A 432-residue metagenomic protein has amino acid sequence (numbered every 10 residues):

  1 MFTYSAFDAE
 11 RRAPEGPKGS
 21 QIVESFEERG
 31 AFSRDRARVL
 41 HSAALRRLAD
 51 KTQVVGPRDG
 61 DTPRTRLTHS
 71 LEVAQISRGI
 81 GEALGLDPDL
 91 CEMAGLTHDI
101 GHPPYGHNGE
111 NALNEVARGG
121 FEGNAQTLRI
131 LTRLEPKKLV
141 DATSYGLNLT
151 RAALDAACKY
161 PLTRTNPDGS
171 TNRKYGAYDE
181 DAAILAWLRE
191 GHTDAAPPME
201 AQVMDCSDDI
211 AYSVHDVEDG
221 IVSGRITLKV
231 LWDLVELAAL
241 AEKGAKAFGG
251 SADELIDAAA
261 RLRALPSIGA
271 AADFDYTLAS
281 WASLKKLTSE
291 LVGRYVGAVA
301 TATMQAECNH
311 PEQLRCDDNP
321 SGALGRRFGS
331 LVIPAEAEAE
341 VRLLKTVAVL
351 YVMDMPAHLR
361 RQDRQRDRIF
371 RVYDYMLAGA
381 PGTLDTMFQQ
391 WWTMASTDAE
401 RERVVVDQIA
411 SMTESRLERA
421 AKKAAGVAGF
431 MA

Functional and structural regions predicted by a protein language model:
M1-I22, R366-G379, Q390-A432: Acidic, carboxylate-rich catalytic segments that either coordinate divalent cations
M1-V23, E27, L40-R46, Q75-R78 (+3 more regions): Sequence-structural signature of the catalytic-core scaffold of metal-dependent phosphohydrolases that act on
E15-T68: Glycine/alanine-rich phosphate-binding loops at beta-alpha junctions
S33-R34, L84-T97, L147-A157, E200-A201 (+1 more regions): Alpha-helical scaffolds flanking conserved acidic
L45-A49, L86, P136, V140 (+9 more regions): Intrinsically disordered or highly flexible coil/loop and linker segments, enriched in small and charged/polar residues
D59-L90: Alpha-helical phosphate/pyrophosphate-handling elements in metalloenzyme active cores
T62-H69, D89, G101-Y105, G119-G123 (+11 more regions): Secondary-structure capping and boundary motifs in well-ordered enzyme cores
F248-E400, M412, A432: C-terminal subdomains that position terminal phosphate/3'-OH groups for nucleotidyl transfer/ligation, primarily on
